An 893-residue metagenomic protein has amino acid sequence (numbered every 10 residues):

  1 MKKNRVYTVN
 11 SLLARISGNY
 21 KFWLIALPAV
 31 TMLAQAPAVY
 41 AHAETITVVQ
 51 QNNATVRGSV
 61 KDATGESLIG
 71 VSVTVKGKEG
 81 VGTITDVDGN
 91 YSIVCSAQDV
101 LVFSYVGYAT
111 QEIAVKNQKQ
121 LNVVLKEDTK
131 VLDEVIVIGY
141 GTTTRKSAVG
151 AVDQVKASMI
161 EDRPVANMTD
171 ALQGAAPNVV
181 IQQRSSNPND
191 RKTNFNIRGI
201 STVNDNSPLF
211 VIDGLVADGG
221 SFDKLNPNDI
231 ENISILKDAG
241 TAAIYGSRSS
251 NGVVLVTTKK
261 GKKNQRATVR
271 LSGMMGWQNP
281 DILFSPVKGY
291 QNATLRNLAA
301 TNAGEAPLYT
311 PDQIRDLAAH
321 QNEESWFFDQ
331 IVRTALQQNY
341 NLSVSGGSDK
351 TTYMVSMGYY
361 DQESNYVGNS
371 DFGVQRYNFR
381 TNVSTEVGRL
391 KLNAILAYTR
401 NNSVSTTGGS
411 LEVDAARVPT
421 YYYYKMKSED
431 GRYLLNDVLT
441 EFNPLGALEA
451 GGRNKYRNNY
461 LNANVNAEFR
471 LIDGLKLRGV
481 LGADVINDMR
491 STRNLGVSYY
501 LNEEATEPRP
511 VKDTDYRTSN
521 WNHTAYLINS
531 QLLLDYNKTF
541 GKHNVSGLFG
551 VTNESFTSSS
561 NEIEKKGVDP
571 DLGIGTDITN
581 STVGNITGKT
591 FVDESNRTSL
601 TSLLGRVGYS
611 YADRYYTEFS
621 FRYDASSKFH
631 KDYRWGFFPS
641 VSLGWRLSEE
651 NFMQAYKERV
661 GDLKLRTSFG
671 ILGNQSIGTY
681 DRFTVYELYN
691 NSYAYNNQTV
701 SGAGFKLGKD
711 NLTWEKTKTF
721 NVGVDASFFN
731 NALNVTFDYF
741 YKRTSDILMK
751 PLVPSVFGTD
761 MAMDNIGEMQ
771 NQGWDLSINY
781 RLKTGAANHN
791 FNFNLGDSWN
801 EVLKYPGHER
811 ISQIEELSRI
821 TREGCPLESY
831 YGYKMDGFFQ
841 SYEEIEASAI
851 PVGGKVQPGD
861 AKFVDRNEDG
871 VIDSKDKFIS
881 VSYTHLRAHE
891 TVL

Functional and structural regions predicted by a protein language model:
M1-G18: N-terminal secretory signal peptides that target proteins for export/translocation
K2-N4, L24-A29, L33-E134, V216: Periplasm-facing N-terminal accessory domains of Gram-negative outer-membrane beta-barrel systems
A38-N52, G141-L209, L215, F222 (+10 more regions): Membrane-proximal, glycine/serine-rich, low-complexity loop/turn segments characteristic of large bacterial
V75-G77, C95, Y105, L125-E127 (+10 more regions): Flexible glycine-/small-residue-rich
I160, I200, S207, Q338 (+3 more regions): Extracellular/periplasmic, surface-exposed regions of secreted and cell-surface proteins
D869: Acidic carboxylate motifs that coordinate Ca2+ or other divalent cations, activating on Asp/Glu
T884-V892: Conserved small/polar residues in nucleotide/adenosyl-binding loops
